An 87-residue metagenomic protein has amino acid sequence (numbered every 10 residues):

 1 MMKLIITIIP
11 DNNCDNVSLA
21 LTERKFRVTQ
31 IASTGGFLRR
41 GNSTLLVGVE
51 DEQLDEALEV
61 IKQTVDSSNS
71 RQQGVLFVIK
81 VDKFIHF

Functional and structural regions predicted by a protein language model:
M1-F87: Positively charged, small/polar-rich N-terminal and surface patches that mediate targeting and assembly and bind
